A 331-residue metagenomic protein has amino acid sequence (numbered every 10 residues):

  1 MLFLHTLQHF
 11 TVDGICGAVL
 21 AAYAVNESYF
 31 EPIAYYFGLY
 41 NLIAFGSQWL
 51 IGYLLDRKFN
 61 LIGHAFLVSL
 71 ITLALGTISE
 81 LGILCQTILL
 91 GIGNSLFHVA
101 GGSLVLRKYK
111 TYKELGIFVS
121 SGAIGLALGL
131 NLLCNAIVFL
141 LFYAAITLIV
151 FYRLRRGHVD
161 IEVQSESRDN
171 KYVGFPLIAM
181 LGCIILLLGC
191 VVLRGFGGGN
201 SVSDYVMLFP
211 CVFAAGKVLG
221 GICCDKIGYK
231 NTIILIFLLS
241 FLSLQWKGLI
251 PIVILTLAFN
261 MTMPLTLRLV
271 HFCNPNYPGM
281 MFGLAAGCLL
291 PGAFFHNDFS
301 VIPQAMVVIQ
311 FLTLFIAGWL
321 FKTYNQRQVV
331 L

Functional and structural regions predicted by a protein language model:
M1-N41, L186-S201, N297: Helix-loop boundary and gating motifs at the non-cytosolic
C16-A21, K171-K217: Extracytoplasmic gate region of multi-pass secondary transporters
A34-D56, L208-L219: Central cavity-lining transmembrane alpha-helices of secondary-active solute carriers, predominantly the Major
I62-I78, N231-W246: Structural signature of the two symmetry-related core transmembrane helices
S95-K110, N260-P275: Intracellular juxtamembrane helix-capping segments at the cytosolic ends of symmetry-related transmembrane helices
I137-R156, Q304-Y324: Symmetry-related core transmembrane helices of the 12-TM Major Facilitator Superfamily/SLC fold
K230-T266: C-terminal transmembrane helical hairpin of 12-TM major facilitator-type secondary transporters
P275-Q310: A late C-terminal transmembrane helix in Major Facilitator Superfamily
